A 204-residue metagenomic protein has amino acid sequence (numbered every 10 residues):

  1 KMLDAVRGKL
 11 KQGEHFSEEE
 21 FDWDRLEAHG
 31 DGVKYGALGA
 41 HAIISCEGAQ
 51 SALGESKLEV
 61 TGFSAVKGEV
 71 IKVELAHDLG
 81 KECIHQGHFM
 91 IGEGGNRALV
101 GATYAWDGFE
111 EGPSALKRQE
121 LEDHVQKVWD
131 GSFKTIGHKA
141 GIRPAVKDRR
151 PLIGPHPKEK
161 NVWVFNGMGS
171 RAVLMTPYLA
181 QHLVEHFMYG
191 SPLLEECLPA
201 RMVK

Functional and structural regions predicted by a protein language model:
K1-A42, C46: Helical element adjacent to the flavin cofactor pocket in flavoenzyme catalytic cores
K1-A5, G112-K117, L174-M175: Short beta-strand to alpha-helix junction loop
K1-K9, E120-H124, L179: Mid-domain beta-loop-alpha active-site segment that forms a flexible, acidic cofactor/metal-binding surface
E14, L38-G39, W129, L183-S191: Short, hydrophobic alpha-helical segments
E19-F21, E47-G48, T103, G167: Short, well-ordered beta-to-alpha junction loops that form the rim of enzyme active sites and present histidine/acidic
A28-V33, R97-A98, V162-W163: Hydrophobic residues embedded in beta-strands of well-ordered beta-sheets
E47-N161: Active-site substrate-recognition segment that forms the wall of the catalytic cavity or substrate channel
K134-K204: C-terminal catalytic lobe of FAD-dependent flavoproteins
